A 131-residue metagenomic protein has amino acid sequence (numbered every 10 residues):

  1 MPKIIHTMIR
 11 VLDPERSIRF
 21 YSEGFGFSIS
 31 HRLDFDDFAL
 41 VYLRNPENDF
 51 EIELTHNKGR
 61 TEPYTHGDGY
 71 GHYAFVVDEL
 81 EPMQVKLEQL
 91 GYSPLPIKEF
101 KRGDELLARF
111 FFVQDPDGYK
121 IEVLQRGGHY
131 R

Functional and structural regions predicted by a protein language model:
P2, M8-E51: Core segments of cupin and vicinal oxygen chelate
V11-E15, T65-K120, R131: Vicinal oxygen chelate
S28-F35, I97-K101, Q125-Y130: Conserved catalytic-core motifs of GNAT/GCN5-like acyltransferases
R32, L43-R44, E62-T65, R102-G103: Short secondary-structure boundary/capping segments
L43-E47, V113-P116, R126: Active-site beta-strand termini and strand-to-loop segments that position acidic
P46-F50, G59-T61, L80-P82: Short, charged/polar surface micro-motifs in flexible loops or helix N-caps
H56-G59, G128-H129: A short, sequence-level motif marking secondary-structure junctions
